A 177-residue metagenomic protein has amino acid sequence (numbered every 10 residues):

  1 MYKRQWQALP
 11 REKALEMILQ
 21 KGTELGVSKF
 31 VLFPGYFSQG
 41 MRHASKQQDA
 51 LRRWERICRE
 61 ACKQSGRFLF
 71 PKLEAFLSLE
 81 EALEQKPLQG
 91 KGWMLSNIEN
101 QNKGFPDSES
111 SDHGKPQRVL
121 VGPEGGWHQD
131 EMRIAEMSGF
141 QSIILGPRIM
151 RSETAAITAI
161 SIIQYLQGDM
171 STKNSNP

Functional and structural regions predicted by a protein language model:
K3-W93: RNA substrate-binding interface of SAM-dependent RNA methyltransferases
R4, W93-M94, V119-L120, I144: Conserved beta-strand segments that form the floor/walls of ligand-binding pockets within enzyme and binding domains
L19, A44, P106-D107, E131-I134: Short amphipathic alpha-helical segments
Q39-G40, N102, S152: Generic structural signal for helix capping and beta-alpha/helix-loop junctions
A75-H113, Q117: A mid-sequence, solvent-exposed acidic-amphipathic segment
I98-N100, E124-G125, P147-M150: Short, acidic/turn-prone active-site loops that include or flank metal/cofactor- and phosphate-binding residues
G114-R133: A C-terminal functional module that forms or caps the active site or interfaces directly with catalytic machinery
Q129-P177: Structured adenosyl-cofactor binding patch, chiefly the S-adenosyl-L-methionine
